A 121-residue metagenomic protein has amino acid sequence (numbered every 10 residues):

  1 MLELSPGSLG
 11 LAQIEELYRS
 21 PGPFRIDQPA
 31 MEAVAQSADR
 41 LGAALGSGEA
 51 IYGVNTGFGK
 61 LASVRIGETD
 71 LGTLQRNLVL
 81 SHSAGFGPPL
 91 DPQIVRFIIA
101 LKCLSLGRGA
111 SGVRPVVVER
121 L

Functional and structural regions predicted by a protein language model:
M1-L121: Conserved, well-structured ligand/cofactor-binding cores
